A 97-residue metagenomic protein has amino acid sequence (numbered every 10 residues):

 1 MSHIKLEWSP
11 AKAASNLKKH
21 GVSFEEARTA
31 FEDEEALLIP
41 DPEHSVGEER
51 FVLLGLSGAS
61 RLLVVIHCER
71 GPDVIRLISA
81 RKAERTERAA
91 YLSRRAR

Functional and structural regions predicted by a protein language model:
M1-R97: Ribonuclease/tRNase effector modules and their secretory precursors
